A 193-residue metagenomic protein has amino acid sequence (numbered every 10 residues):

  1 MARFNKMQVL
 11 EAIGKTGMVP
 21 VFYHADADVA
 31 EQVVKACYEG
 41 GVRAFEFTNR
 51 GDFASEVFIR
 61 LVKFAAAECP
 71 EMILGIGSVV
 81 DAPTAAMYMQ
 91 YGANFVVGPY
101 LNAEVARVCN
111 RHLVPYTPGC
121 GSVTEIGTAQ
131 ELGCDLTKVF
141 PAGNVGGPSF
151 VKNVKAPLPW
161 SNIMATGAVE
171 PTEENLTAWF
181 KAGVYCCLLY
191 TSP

Functional and structural regions predicted by a protein language model:
M1-L74, V79-A82: Conserved N-terminal beta1-alpha1 strand-loop-helix module at the mouth
G17, E68-G75, R111-T117, L158-T166: Short beta-strand/loop segments at the ligand-binding rim of alpha/beta enzyme cores
C37, Y88, T137: Conserved, mostly hydrophobic/aromatic
F45-G51, I73-V79, N94-L101, P115-G121 (+1 more regions): Catalytic beta/alpha-barrel core
N49-F64, P83, G98-R111, T124 (+2 more regions): Active-site-adjacent beta->alpha loops and helix N-cap segments on the catalytic face of soluble alpha/beta enzymes
A82-Q90, E125-E131, P171-V184: Catalytic cores of alpha/beta
Y190-P193: Conserved small/polar residues in nucleotide/adenosyl-binding loops
